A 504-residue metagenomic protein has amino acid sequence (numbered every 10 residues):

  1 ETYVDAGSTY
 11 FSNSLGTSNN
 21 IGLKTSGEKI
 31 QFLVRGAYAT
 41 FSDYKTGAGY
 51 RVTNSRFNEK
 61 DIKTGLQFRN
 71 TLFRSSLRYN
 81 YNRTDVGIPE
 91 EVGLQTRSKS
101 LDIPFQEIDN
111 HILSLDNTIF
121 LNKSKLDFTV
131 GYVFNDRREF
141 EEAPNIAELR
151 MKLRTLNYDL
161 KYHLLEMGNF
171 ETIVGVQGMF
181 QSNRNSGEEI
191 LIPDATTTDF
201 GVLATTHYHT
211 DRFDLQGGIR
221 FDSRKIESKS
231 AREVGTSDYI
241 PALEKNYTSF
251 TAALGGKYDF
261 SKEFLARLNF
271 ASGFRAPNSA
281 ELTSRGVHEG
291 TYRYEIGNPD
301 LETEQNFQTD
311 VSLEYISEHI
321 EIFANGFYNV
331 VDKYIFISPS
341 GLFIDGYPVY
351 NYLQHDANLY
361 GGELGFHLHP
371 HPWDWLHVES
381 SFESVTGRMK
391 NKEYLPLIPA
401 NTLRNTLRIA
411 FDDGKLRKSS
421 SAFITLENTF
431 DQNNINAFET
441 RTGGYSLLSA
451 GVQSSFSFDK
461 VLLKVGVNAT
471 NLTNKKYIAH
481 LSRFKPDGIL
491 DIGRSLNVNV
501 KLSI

Functional and structural regions predicted by a protein language model:
E1-A48, S55-I62, F73, T210: Outer-membrane beta-barrel translocator/receptor signature
S8-S14, G27, Y38-S42, N70-L72 (+16 more regions): Transmembrane beta-strands of outer-membrane beta-barrel pores
F11-N13, K24, V52-N58, I103-D109 (+8 more regions): Replace "Gram-negative outer membrane beta-barrel proteins" with "bacterial and organellar outer membrane beta-barrel
F41-G49, T53-E59, F73-N157, S182-N183 (+3 more regions): Flexible loop and strand-edge segments within Gram-negative outer membrane beta-barrel domains
K99-D116, I240-D259, E263-L265, S272-V331 (+3 more regions): Outer-membrane beta-barrel signature, preferentially recognizing the C-terminal barrel domain of Gram-negative
I173-L265, G286-E289, E379: Signature of Gram-negative outer-membrane beta-barrel scaffolds
F274, V330-K333, I337, L376-V378 (+2 more regions): C-terminal beta-signal and adjacent terminal beta-strands/loops of Gram-negative outer-membrane beta-barrel proteins
F327-V331, P348-D431: Gram-negative outer-membrane beta-barrel transporters
